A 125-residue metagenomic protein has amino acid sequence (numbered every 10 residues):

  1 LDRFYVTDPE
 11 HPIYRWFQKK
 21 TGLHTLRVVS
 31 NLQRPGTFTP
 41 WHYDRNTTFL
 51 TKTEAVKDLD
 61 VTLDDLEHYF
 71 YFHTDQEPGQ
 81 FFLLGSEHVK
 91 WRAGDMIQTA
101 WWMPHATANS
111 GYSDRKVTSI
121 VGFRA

Functional and structural regions predicted by a protein language model:
L1-D58: Signature of the catalytic double-stranded beta-helix
W41-D44, H73-D75, L84-G85, T99-W102 (+1 more regions): Short His-Asn-centered micro-motif
T47-T48, H88-K90, S113: Short, surface-exposed beta-strand-loop junctions and turns on beta-sheet-rich folds
D60-L63: Short Gly/Pro-enriched turn/cap motifs at secondary-structure boundaries
D65-R92: A short beta-strand-loop-beta hairpin characteristic of the jelly-roll/cupin
H68-T74, M96-Q98, Y112-A125: A short hydrophobic beta-strand segment most commonly corresponding to one strand of the jelly-roll/cupin
V89-H105: Conserved metal-binding segment of the jelly-roll/cupin
T107-G111: Asparagine-centered strand-capping/turn motif at beta-strand->loop junctions
